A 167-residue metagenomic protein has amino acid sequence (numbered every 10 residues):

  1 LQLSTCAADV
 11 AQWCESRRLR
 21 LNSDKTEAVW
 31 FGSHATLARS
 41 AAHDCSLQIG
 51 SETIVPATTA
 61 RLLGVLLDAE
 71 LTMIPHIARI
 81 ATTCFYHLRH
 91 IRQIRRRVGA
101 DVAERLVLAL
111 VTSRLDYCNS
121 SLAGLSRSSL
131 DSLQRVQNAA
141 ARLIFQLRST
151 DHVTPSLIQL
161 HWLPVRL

Functional and structural regions predicted by a protein language model:
L1-L167: Hydrophobic/basic alpha-helical segments
